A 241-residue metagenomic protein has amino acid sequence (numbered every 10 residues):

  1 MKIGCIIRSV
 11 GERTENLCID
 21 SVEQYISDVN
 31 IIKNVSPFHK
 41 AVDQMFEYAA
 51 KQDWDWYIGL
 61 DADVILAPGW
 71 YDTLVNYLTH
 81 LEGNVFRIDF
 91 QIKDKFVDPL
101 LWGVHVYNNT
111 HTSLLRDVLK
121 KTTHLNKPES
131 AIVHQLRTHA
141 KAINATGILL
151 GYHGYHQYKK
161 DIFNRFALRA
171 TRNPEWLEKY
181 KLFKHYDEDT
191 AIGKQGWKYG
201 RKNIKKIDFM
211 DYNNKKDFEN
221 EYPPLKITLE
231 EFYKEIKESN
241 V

Functional and structural regions predicted by a protein language model:
L17-V29: Short, acidic, metal-binding catalytic loop of nucleotide-sugar glycosyltransferases
S36-V42: A short, glycine-/small-residue-rich helix N-cap motif at loop->alpha-helix starts within glycosyltransferase
D43-W56: Active-site nucleotide-sugar/metal-binding loop of Leloir-type enzymes
W54-I65: Short beta-strand-to-loop acidic/aromatic patch adjacent to the donor-nucleotide binding site
V64-Y77: Acidic donor-binding/catalytic loop of UDP-sugar-dependent glycosyltransferases, especially processive GT2
F86-G103: Short beta-strand-to-loop element that shapes/binds the nucleotide-sugar donor at the catalytic cleft/hinge
R116-H134, L149: Donor nucleotide-sugar recognition loop
K141-V241: C-terminal catalytic/acceptor-binding lobe
